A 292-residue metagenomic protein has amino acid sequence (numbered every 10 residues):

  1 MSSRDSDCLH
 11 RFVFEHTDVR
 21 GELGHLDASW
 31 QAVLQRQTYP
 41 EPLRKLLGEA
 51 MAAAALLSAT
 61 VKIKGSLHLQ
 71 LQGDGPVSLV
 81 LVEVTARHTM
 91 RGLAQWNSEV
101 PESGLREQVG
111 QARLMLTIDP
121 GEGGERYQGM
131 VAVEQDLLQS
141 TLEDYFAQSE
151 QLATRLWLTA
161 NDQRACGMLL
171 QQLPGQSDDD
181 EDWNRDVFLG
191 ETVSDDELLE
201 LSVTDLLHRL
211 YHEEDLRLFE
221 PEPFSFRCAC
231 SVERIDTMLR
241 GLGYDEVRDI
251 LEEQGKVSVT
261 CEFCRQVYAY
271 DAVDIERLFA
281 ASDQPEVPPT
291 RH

Functional and structural regions predicted by a protein language model:
S2-E220, P288-R291: Interaction interfaces in information-processing and related assembly proteins
L189-H292: Cys/His-clustered metal-coordination modules, chiefly Zn-binding fingers
